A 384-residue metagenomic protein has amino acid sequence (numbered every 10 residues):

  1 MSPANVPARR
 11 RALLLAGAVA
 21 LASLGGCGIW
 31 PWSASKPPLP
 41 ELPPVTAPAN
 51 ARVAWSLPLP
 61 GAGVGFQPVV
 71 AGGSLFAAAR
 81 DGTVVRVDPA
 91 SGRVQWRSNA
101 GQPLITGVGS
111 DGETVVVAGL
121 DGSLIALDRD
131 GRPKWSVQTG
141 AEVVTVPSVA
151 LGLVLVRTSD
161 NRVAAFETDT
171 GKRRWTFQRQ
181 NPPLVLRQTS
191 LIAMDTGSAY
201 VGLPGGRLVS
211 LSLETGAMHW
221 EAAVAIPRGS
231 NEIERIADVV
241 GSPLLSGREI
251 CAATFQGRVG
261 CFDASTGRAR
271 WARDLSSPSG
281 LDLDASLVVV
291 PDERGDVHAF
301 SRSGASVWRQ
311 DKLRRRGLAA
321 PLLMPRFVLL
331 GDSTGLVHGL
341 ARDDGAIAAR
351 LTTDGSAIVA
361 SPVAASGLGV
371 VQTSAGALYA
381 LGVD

Functional and structural regions predicted by a protein language model:
R9-L14, V19, G216: N-terminal export leaders
S23-G26: C-terminal motif of bacterial Sec signal peptides marking the signal peptidase cleavage site
W32-V69, W96-D111, P133-A150, R173-T196 (+4 more regions): Extracytoplasmic beta-rich repeat domains
L75-F76, V115-V117, V154-V156, A199-Y200 (+5 more regions): Conserved beta-propeller blade signature
A79-R80, G119, T158, L203-P204 (+4 more regions): Structural signature of WD-repeat beta-propellers
D88-S91, D128-R132, E167-G171, S212-G216 (+4 more regions): Short loop/turn segments that connect beta-strands within beta-propeller blades
T352-D384: Blade-level signature of beta-propeller repeat domains, shared across WD40, Kelch, NHL, RCC1 and BNR/Asp-box propellers
